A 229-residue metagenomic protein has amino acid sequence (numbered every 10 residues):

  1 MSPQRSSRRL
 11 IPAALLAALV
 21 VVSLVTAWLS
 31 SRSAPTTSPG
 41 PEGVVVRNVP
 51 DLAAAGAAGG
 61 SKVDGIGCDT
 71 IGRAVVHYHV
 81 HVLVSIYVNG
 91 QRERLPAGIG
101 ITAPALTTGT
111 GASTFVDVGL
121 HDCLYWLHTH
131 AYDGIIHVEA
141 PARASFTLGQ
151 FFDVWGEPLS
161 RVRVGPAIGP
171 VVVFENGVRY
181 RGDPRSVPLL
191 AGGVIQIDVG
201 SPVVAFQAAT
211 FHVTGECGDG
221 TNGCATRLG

Functional and structural regions predicted by a protein language model:
S2-P3, P12-A17, V22-G229: Ubiquitin-like/PB1-type beta-grasp interaction modules and other compact soluble beta-rich domains
R8-R9: Extended low-complexity, proline-rich intrinsically disordered regions
